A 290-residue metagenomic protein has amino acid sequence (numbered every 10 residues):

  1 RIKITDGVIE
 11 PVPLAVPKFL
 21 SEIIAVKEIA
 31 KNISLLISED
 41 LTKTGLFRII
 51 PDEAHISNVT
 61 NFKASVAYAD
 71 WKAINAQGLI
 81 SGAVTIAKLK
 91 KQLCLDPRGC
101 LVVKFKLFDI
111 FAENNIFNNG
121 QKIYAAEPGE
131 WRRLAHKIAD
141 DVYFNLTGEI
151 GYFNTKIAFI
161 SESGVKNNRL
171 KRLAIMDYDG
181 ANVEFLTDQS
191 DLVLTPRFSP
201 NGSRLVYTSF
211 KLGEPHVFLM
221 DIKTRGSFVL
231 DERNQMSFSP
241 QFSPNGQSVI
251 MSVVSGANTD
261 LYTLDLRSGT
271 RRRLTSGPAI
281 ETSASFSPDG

Functional and structural regions predicted by a protein language model:
K3-A67, I80-I86: Short beta-strand->alpha-helix linker/helix-N-cap micro-motif that forms a surface specificity/interaction loop
I9-P17, E28, N32, T44 (+6 more regions): Extracytoplasmic
F62-D141: Amphipathic beta-strand/beta-sheet edge segments enriched in Tyr/Trp
F111, D177-A181, D221-R225, D265-G269: Short loop/turn segments that connect beta-strands within beta-propeller blades
I150, E162-R172, D188-D191, T208-F218 (+3 more regions): A flexible loop/linker signature enriched in serine peptidases of the S9 family
I157, G202-V206, G246-I250, G290: Hydrophobic beta-strand positions that form the internal "hydrophobic ladder" of WD40/Gbeta-like beta-propeller blades
N182-T187, G226-D231, T270-T275: A short beta-strand motif characteristic of beta-propeller blades
